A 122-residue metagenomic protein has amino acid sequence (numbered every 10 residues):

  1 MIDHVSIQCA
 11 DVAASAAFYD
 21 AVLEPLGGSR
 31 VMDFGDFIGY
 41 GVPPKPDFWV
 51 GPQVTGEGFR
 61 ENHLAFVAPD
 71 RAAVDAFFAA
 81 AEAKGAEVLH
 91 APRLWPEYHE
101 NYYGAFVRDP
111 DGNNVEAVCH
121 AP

Functional and structural regions predicted by a protein language model:
M1, E57-R60, H99: Short glycine-enriched loop/turn motifs at secondary-structure junctions
M1-A16, L64, A121-P122: N-terminal beta-strand motif that seeds the catalytic metal site of vicinal oxygen chelate
I7-D47: Core segments of cupin and vicinal oxygen chelate
C9-A13, F66-P110: Vicinal oxygen chelate
G41-A76: Long, continuous compositionally biased terminal/linker segments
P96-E97, H120-P122: A short acidic/small-residue loop/turn micro-motif
N114: Glycine-rich acetyl-CoA-binding "A-motif" of GNAT/NAT acetyltransferases
A117: Short glycine-/small-residue motifs
